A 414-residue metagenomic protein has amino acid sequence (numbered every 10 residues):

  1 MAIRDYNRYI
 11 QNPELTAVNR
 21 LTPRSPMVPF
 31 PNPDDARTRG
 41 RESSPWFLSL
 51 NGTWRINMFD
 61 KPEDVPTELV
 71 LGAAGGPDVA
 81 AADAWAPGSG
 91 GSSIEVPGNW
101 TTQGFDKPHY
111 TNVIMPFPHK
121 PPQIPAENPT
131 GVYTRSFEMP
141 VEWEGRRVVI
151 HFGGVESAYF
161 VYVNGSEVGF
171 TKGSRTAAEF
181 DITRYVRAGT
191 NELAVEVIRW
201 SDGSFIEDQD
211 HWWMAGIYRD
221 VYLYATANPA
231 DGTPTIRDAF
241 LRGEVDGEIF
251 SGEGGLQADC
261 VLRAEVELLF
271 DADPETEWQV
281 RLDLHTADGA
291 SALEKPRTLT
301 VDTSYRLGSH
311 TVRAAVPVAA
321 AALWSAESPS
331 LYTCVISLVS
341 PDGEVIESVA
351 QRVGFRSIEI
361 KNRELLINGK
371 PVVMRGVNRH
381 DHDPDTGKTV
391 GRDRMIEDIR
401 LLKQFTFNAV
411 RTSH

Functional and structural regions predicted by a protein language model:
I3-L21, A36-R41, R55-K61, N99-P108 (+2 more regions): Accessory beta-strand-rich segments of carbohydrate-active enzymes
S93-H151, E156-V163, G169-F170, G232-A239 (+3 more regions): Active-site-adjacent substrate/metal-binding segments within catalytic domains of carbohydrate-active enzymes
V161-V163, Q257-T303: Beta-strand-rich binding/interaction modules
T171-S174, Y185-R187, L299-H310: Short proline/glycine- and polar residue-rich coil/turn motifs
F180-R184, R313-P329: Signal that preferentially marks extracellular ectodomain short beta-strand elements of beta-sandwich modules
I198, S328-S340: Internal, hydrophobic beta-strand segments that form the core of beta-sheet-rich folds
I217, L293-K295, I346-A350: Extracellular and select intracellular beta-sandwich modules with Ser/Thr-enriched, small-residue motifs on
N228-D271: Surface beta-strand/loop "capping" patches
